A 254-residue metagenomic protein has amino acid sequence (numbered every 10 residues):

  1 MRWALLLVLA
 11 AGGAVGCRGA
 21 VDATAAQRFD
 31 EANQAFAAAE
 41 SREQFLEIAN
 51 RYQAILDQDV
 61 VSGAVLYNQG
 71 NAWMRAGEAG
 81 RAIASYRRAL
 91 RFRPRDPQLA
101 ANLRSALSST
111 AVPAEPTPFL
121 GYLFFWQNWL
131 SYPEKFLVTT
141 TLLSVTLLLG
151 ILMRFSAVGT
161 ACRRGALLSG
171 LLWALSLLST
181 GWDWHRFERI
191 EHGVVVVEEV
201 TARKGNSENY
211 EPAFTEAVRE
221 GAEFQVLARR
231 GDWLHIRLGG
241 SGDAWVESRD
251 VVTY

Functional and structural regions predicted by a protein language model:
N33, A37-E40, N71-M74, S105: Residue-level recognition of tetratricopeptide repeat
A37, V195-V226, R230-G231: Beta-loop motif signature
V112, P116-S156: Membrane-embedded alpha-helical segments of integral membrane proteins
A161-R189: Internal/C-terminal transmembrane anchor helices
